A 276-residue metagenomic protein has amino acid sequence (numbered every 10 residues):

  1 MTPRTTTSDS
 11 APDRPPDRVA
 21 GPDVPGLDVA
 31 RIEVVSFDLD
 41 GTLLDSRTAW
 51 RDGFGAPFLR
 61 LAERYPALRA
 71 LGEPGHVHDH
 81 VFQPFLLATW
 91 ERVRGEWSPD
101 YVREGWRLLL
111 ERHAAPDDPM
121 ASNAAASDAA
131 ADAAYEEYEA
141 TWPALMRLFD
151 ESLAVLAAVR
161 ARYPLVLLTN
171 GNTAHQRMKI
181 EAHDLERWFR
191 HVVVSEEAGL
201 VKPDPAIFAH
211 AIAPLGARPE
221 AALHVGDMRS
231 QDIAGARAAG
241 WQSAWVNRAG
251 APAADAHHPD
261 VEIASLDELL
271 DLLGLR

Functional and structural regions predicted by a protein language model:
M1-V35, T48, E63-R64, M120 (+5 more regions): Asp-based, Mg2+/Mn2+-dependent phosphohydrolase catalytic module
V29-D150: N-terminal helical cap/lid subdomain that shapes the substrate entry/recognition surface in HAD-like hydrolases
